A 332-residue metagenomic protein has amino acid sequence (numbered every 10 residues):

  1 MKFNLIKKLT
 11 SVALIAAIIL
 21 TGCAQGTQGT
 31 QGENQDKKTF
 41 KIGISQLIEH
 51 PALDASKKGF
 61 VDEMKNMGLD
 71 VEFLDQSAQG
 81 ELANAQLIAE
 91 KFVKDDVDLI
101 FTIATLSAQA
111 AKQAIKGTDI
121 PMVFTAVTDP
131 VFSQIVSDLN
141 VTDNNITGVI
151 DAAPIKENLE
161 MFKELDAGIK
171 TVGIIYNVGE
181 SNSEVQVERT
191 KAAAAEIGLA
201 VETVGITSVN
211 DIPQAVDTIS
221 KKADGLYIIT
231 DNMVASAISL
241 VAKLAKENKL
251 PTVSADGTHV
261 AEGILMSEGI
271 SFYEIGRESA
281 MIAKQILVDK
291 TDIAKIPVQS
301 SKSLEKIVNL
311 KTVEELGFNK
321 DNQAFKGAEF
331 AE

Functional and structural regions predicted by a protein language model:
L20-Q35: Bacterial lipoprotein signal-peptidase II cleavage site
T39-V61, M67, L74-N84, G179-S183 (+2 more regions): Extracytoplasmic "Venus flytrap"
I42, Q46, F60, T147-A195 (+2 more regions): An alpha-beta-alpha
E72-K94, G205-I219: Structural motif
S77-S137, D231-K246, L250: Beta-alpha junction/loop-to-helix N-cap segments that form part of ligand/metal-binding clefts
A110, I115-I155, S254-M266: Flexible loop/hinge segments that line or gate small-molecule binding clefts
D129-T171, I270-T291: Hydrophobic alpha-helical segments within soluble ligand-binding/sensing domains
Q285-E332: Hinge/cleft segment of the Venus flytrap/periplasmic-binding protein
